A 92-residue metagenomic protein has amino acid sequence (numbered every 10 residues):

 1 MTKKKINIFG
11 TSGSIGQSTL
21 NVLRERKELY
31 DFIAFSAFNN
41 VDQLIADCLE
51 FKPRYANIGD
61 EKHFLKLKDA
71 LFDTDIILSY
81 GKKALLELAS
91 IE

Functional and structural regions predicted by a protein language model:
M1-A56: N-terminal Rossmann-like dinucleotide-binding module
S12, D60, G81-K82: Helix N-cap/beta->alpha junction signal
G16, L20, L65-K68, L86: Predominant activation on well-ordered alpha-helical scaffold segments within soluble catalytic domains
V41-L44, K62-L67: Short, charged/polar "capping" segments at the starts of alpha-helices and the immediately preceding loops
R54-F64: A broadly tuned preference for mixed-charge, low-complexity surface segments
K68-E92: A structured beta-alpha segment of the ubiquitous adenosine-cofactor-binding alpha/beta core
